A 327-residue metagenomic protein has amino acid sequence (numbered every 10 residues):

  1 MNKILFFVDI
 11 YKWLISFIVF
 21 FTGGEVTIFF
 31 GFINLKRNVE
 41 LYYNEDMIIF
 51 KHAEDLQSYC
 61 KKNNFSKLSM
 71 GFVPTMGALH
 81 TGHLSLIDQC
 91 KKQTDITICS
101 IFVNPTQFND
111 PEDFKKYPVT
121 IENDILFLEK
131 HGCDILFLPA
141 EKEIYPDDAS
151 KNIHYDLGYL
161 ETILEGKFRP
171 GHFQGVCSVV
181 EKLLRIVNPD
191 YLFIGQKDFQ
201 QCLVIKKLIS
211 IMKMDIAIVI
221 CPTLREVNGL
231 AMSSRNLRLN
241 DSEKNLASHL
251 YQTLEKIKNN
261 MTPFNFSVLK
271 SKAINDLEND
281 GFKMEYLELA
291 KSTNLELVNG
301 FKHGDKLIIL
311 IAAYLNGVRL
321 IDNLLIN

Functional and structural regions predicted by a protein language model:
L5-F21, I28-G31: Hydrophobic alpha-helical signal peptides and transmembrane signal-/tail-anchor segments that drive secretory-pathway
D9, N34, E40-Y43: Short, positively charged and aromatic/hydrophobic N-terminal segments
G23-V26, R37: Intrinsically disordered, glycine-rich low-complexity segments
I33-N34, L239, N327: Residue-level detector of alpha-helical segments with a strong bias toward transmembrane helices and their helix-loop
Y42-F282, A290, N294, L324: Nucleotidyltransferase catalytic core that binds NTPs
K272-N327: Phosphate/ribose-recognition catalytic cores of enzymes acting on nucleotide-derived substrates
